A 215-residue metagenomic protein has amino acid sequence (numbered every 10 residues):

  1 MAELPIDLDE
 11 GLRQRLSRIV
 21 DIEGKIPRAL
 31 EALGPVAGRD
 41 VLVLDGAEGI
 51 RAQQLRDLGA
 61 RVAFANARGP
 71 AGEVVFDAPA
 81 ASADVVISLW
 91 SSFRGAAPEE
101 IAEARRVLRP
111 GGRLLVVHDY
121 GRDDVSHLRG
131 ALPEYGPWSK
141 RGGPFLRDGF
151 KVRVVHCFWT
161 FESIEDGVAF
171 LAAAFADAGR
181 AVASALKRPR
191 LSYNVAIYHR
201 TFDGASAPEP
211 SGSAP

Functional and structural regions predicted by a protein language model:
S17-R39: Conserved alpha-helix/loop element of class I SAM-dependent methyltransferases that forms part of the SAM/SAH-binding
V36-E48: Conserved class I S-adenosyl-L-methionine
E48-A60: Conserved SAM-binding loop of SAM-dependent methyltransferases across substrates and taxa, primarily the Class I
A63-D77: Adenosine-cofactor binding site in Rossmann-like domains, unifying the SAM/SAH pocket of S-adenosylmethionine-dependent
V74-V86: A short acidic, Gly/Pro-enriched loop at the edge of an enzyme's catalytic core that lines a small-molecule cofactor
F93-A104: A short, conserved alpha-helix within the catalytic core of class I
R113-P144: Conserved class I S-adenosyl-L-methionine
F145-L146, K151-P215: Conserved Class I S-adenosyl-L-methionine
